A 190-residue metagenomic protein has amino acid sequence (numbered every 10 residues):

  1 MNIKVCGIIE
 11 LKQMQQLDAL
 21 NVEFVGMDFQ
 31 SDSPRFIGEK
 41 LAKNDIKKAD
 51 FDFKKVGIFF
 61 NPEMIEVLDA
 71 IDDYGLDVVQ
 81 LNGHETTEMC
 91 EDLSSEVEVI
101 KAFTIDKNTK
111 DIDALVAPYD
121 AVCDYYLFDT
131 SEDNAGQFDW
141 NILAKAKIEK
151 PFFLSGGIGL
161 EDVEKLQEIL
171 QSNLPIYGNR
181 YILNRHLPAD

Functional and structural regions predicted by a protein language model:
M1-D190: Conserved N-terminal beta1-alpha1 strand-loop-helix module at the mouth
